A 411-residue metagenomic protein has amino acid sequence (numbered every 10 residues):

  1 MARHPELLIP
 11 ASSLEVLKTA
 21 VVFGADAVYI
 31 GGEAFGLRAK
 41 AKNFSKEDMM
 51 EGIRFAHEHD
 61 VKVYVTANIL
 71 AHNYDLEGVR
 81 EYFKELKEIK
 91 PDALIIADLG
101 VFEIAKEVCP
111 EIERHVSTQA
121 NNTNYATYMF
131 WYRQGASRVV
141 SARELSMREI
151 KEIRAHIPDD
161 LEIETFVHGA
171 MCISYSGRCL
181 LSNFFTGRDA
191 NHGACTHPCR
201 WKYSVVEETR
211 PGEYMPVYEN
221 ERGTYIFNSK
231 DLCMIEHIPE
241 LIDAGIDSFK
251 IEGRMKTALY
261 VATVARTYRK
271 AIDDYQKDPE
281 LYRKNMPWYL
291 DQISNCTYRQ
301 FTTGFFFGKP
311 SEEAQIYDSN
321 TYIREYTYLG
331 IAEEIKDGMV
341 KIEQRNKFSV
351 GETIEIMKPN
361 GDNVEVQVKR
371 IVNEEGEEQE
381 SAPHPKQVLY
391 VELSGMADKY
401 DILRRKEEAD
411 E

Functional and structural regions predicted by a protein language model:
M1-A11, V16-V22, A27-A34, G52-I53 (+6 more regions): Surface-exposed amphipathic alpha-helical tracts and adjacent flexible/coil segments at the periphery of soluble enzymes
R38-H57: Glycine-rich, positively charged N-terminal anion/phosphate-binding segment
K40, T118-Q119, S141, Y225: Alpha-helix capping and helix-loop boundary segments enriched in small/acidic/polar residues
V65-T66, I96, V116-T118: Short beta-strand elements of ligand-binding domains
E77, I112-Y125: Gly/Gly-Pro- and Ser/Thr-rich, intrinsically disordered tail segments characteristic of DNA damage-repair and tolerance
G100-V101: Alpha-helix capping/helix-boundary segments
C109: Conserved phosphotransfer cores of two-component systems
